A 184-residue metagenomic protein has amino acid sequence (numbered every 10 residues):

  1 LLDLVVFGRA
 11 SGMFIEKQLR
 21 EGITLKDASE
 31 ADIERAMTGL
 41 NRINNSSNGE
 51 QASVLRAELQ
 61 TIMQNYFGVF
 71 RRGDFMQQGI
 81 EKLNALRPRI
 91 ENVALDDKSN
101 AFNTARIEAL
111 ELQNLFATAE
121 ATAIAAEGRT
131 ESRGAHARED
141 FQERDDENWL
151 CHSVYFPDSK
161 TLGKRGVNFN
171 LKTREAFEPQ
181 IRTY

Functional and structural regions predicted by a protein language model:
L1-Y184: Glycine- and aromatic-enriched mobile tails/lids
